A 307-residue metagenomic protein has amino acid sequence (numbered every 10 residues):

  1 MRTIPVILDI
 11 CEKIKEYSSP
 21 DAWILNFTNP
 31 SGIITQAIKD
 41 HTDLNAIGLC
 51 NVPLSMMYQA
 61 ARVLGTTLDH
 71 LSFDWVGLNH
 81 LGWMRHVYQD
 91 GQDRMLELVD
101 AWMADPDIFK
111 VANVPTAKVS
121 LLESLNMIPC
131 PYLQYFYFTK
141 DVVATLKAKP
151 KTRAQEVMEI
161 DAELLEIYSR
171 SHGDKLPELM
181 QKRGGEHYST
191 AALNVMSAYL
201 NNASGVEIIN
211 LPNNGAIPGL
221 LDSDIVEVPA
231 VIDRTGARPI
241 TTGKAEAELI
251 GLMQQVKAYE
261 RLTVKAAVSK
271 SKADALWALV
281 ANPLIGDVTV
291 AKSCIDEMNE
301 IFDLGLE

Functional and structural regions predicted by a protein language model:
M1-H41: Rossmann-fold NAD(P)-binding glycine/threonine-rich loop
R2-V6, V52, H187, Q255: Soluble or luminal CAZymes and related metallo-dependent hydrolases
I24-F27, G48-C50, I208: A structural signal for short, well-ordered beta-strand segments and their strand-loop junctions that often border
N29-G32, N51-V52, V76-L78: An acidic- and aromatic-residue-enriched active-site/binding cleft used to recognize and process polar
S31-T35, M56, G215-P218: Flexible loop/turn segments at secondary-structure boundaries
T35-D40, Q59-A60, R85-V87: Short acidic, glycine/serine/threonine-rich loops at helix termini
L44-A60, L64: Acidic, His- and aromatic-enriched active-site or binding-groove loops in soluble protein domains that engage sugars
R62-E307: Long, compositionally biased stretches enriched for glycine and/or charged residues
